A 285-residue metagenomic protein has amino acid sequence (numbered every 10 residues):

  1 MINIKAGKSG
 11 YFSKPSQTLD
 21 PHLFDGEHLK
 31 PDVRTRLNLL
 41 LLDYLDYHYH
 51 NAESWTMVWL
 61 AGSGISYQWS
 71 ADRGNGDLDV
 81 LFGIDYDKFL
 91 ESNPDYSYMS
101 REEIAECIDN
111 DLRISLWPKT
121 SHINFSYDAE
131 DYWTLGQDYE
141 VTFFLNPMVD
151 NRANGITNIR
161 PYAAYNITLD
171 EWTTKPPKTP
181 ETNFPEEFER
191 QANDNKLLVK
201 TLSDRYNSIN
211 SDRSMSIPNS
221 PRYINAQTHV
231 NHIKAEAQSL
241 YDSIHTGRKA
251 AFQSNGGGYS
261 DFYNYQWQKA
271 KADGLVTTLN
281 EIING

Functional and structural regions predicted by a protein language model:
I2-N75, G83-G285: Catalytic core of pol beta-like nucleotidyltransferases
